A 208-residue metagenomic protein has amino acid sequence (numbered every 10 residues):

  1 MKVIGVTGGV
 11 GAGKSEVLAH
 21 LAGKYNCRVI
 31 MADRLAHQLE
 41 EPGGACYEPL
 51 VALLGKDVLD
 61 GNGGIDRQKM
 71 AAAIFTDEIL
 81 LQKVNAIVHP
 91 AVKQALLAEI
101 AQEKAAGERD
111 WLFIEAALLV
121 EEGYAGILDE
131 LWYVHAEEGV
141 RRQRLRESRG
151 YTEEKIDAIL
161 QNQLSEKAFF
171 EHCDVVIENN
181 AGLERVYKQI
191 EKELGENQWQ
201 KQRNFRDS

Functional and structural regions predicted by a protein language model:
V6: Hydrophobic anchor at the beta1->P-loop junction of P-loop NTPases
V10: The conserved Walker
S15: Walker A/P-loop
C27-E40: Short beta-strand-centered segment that lines the nucleotide-binding/catalytic pocket of NTP-utilizing
H37-D110: ATP-dependent small-molecule kinase phosphotransfer cores that center on conserved nucleotide phosphate-binding segments
L96, A125-I127, E147, Y151-E196 (+1 more regions): Small-molecule kinase domains that catalyze NTP-dependent phosphoryl transfer to phosphate-bearing small molecules
L97-A105, W111-E147: ATP-dependent NMP and nucleoside kinases share a basic, alpha-helical "lid"
